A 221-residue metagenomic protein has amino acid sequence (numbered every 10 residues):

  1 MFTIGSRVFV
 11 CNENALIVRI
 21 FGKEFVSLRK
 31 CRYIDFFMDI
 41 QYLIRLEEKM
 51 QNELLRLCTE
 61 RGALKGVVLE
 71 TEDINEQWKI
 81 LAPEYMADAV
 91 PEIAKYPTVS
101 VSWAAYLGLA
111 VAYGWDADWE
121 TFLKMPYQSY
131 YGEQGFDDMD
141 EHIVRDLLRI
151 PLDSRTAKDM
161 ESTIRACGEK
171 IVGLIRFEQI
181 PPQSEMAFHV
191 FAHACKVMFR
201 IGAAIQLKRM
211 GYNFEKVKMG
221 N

Functional and structural regions predicted by a protein language model:
M1-F36: N-terminal amphipathic/basic-hydrophobic helices that include classical n-h-c signal peptides and signal-anchor
G22-N221: Intrinsic-disorder/low-complexity detector
